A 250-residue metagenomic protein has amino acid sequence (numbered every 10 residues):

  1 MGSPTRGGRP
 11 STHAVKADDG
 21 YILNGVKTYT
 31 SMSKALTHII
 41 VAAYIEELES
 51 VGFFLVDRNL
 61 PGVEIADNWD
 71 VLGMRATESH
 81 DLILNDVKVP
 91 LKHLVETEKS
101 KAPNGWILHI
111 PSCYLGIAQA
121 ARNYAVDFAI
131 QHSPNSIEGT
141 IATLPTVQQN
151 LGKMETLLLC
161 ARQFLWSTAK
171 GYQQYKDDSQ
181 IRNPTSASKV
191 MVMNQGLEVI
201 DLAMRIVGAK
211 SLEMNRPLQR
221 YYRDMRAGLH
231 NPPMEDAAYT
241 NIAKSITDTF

Functional and structural regions predicted by a protein language model:
M1-S31: Glycine-rich flavin
K16-G20, I45-G52, R58-P61, P90-H93 (+1 more regions): Secondary-structure boundary elements
L23-G25, F54, L84, A118 (+2 more regions): Buried hydrophobic positions in well-ordered alpha/beta secondary-structure cores of metabolic enzymes
V26-E64: A short core secondary-structure module
V71-L158: Glycine-rich beta->alpha junctions and the first turn(s) of the following alpha-helix
L159-M191, M204-L212: C-terminal helix-coil-helix/basic helical segment that borders enzyme active sites and/or dimer interfaces and provides
V207-F250: Glycine-rich phosphate/cofactor-binding loops in nucleotide/flavin-utilizing enzymes
